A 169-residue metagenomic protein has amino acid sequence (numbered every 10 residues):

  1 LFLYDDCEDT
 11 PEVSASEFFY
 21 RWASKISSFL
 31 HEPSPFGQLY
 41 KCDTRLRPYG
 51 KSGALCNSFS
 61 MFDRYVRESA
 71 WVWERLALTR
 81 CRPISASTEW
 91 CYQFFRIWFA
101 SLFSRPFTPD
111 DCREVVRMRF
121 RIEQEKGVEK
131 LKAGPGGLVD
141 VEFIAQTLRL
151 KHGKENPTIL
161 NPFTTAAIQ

Functional and structural regions predicted by a protein language model:
L1-Q169: A nucleotide- and high-energy phosphate-metabolite-utilizing enzyme signature
